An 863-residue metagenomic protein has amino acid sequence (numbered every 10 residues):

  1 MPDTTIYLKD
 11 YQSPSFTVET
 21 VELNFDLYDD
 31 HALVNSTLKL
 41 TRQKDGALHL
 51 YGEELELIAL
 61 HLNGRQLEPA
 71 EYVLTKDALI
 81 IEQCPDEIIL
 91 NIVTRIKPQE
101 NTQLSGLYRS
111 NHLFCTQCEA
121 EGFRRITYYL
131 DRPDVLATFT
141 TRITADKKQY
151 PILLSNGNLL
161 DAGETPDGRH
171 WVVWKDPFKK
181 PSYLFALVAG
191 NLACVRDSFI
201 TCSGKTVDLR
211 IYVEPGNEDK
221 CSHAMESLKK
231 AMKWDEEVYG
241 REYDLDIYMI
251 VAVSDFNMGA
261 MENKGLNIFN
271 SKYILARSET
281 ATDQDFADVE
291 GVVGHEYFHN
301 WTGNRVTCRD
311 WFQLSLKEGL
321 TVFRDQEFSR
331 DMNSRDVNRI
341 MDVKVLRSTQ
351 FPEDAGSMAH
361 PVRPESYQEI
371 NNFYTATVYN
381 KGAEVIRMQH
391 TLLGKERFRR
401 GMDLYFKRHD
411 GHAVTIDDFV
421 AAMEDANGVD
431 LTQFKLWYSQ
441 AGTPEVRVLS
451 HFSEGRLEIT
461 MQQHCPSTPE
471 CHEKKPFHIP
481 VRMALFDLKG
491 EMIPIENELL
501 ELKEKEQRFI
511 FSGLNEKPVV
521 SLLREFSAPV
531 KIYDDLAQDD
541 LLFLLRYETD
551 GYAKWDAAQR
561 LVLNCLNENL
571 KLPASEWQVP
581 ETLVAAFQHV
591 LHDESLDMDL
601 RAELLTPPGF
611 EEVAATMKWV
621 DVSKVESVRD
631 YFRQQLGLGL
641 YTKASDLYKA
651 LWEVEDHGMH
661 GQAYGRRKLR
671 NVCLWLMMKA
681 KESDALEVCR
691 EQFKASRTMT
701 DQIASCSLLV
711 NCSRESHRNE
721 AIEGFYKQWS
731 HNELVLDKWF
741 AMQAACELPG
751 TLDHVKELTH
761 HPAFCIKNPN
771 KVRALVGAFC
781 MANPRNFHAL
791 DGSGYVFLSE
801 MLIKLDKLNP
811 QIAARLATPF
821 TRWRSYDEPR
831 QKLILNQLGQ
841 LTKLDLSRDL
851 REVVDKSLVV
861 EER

Functional and structural regions predicted by a protein language model:
M1-L33, Y108-Q117, Y129, P133 (+1 more regions): N-terminal, polar/Ser/Thr-rich
N35-L40, G52, C84-T102, F139-K147 (+3 more regions): Short, hydrophobic/aromatic-enriched beta-strand segments in well-ordered soluble domains
L38-E56, Y128-D131, A137-D146, D417 (+1 more regions): Surface-exposed beta-strand/loop patches in extracellular or lumenal glycoproteins
Q43, G52-S110, D131, P166-D167 (+1 more regions): A surface-exposed beta-strand-loop module
E56-N63, D430-Q433, T443-L522, G637 (+1 more regions): Beta-strand-rich binding/interaction modules
L57, W174, S203, D208-M461: Hydrophobic alpha-helical and helix-loop surface patches within well-folded domains that function as non-catalytic
V93-R196, F434, D550-W555: Extended, low-hydrophobicity, Ser/Thr/Pro/Gly-biased non-transmembrane segments
S348, T375, S512-R863: Long, ordered, helix-rich scaffold segments
